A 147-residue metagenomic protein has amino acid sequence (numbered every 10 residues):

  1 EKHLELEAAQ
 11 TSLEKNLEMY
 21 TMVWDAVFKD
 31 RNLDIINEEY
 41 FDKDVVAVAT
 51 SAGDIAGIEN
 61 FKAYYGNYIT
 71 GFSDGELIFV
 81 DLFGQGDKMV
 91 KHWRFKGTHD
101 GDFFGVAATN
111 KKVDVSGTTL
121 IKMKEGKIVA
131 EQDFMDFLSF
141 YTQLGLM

Functional and structural regions predicted by a protein language model:
E1-M147: C-terminal and inter-domain tail/linker signature
